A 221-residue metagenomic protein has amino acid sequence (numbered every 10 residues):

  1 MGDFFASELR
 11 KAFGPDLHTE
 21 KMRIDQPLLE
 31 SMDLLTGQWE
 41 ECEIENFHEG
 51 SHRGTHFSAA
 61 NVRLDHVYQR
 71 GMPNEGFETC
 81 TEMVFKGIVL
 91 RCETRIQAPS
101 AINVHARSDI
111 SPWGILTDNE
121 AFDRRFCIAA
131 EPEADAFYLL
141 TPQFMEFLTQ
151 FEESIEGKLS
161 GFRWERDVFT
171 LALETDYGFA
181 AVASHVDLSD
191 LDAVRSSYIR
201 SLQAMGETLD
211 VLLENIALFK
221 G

Functional and structural regions predicted by a protein language model:
M1-G2: Membrane-proximal amphipathic alpha-helices that sit immediately adjacent to an N-terminal transmembrane/signal-anchor
A6-P15, T19-G221: Charged, low-complexity intrinsically disordered regions
